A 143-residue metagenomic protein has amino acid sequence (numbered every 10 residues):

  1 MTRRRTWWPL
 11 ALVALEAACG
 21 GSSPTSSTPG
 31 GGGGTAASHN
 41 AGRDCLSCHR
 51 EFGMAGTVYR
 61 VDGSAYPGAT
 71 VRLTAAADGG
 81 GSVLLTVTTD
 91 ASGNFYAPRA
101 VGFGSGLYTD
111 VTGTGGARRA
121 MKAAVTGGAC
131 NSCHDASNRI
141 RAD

Functional and structural regions predicted by a protein language model:
M1-A18: Sec-dependent bacterial lipoprotein signal peptides
P9-A14, R72, V83-L84: Acidic/proline-rich low-complexity IDRs
C19-G68, A75-D143: Sequence context surrounding c-type heme c attachment/ligation sites in exported
